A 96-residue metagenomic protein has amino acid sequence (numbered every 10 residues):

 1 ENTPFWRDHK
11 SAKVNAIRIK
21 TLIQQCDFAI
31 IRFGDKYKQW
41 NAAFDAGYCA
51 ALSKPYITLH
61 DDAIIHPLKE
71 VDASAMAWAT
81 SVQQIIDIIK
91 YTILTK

Functional and structural regions predicted by a protein language model:
E1-K96: Conserved catalytic or regulatory cores that recognize and/or transform ribose-phosphate-containing ligands
